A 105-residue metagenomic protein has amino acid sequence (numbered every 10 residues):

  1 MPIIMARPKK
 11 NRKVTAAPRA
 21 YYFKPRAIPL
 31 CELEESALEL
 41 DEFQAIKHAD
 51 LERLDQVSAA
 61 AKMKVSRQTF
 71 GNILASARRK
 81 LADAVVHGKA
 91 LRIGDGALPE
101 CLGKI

Functional and structural regions predicted by a protein language model:
M1-V14, E100: General nucleic-acid-binding
R19-E34: Short, Lys/Arg-enriched N-terminal segment that forms or immediately precedes the first helix of a structured domain
E42-I46: Short alpha-helical "packing" element that flanks the helix-turn-helix/winged-helix DNA-binding module
A49, A60: The alpha-helix within a helix-turn-helix
D55, K64-T69: Helix-turn-helix DNA-binding motif, specifically the short coil turn and the N-cap/start of the second
R78-V85: C-terminal flanking helix
H87-A97: Short, basic, alpha-helical segments at the C-terminal edge of helix-turn-helix-like DNA-binding modules
